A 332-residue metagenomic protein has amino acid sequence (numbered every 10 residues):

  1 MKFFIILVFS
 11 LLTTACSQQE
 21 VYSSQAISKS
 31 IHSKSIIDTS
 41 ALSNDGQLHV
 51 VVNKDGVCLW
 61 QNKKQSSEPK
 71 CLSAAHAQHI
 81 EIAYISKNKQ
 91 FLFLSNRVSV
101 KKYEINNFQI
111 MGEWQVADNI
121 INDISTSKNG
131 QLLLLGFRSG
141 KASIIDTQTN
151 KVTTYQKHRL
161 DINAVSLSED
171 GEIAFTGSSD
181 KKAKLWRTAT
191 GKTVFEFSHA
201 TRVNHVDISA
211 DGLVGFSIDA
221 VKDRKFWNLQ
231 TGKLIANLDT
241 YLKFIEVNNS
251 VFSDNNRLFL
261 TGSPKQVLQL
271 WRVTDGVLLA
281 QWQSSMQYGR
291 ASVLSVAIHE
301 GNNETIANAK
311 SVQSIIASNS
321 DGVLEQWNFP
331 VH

Functional and structural regions predicted by a protein language model:
M1-C16: Sec-dependent bacterial lipoprotein signal peptides
C16-H332: WD40-repeat beta-propeller superdomains and closely related acidic/aromatic-rich repeat-like regions
